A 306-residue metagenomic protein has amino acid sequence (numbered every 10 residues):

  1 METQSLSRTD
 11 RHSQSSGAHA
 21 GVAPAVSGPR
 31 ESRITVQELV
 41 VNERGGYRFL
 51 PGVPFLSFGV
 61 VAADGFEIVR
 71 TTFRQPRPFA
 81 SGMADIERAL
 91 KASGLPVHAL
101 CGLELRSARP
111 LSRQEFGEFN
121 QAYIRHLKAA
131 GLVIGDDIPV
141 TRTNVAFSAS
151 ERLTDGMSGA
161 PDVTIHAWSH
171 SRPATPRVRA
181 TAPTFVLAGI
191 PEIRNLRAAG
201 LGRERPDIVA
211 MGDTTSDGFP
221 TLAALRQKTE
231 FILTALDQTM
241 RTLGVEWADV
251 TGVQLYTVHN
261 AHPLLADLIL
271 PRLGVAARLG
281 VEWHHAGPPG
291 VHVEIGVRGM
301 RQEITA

Functional and structural regions predicted by a protein language model:
T3-R11, G17-A306: Short, polar/acidic, helix-capping and beta-turn segments at strand->helix junctions that line the mouths
